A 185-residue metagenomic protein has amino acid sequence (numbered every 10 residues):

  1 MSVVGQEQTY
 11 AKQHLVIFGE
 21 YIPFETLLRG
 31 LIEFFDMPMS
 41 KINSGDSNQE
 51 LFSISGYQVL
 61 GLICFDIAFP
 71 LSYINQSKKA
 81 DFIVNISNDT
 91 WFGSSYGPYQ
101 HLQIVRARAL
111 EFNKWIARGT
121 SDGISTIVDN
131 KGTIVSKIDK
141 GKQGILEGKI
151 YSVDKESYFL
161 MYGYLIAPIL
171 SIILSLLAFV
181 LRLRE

Functional and structural regions predicted by a protein language model:
M1-E185: Enzyme catalytic cores with a strong preference for nitrogen-chemistry domains
